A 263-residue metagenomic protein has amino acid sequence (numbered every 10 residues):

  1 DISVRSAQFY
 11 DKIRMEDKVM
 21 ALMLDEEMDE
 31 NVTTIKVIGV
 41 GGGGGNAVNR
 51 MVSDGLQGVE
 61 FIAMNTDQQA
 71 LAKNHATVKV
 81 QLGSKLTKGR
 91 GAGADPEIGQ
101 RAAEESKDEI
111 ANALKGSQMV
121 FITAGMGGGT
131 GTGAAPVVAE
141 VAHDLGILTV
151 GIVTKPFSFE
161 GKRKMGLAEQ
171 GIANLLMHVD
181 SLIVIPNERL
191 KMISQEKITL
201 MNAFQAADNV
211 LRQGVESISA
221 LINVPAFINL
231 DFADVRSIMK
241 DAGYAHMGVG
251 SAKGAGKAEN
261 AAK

Functional and structural regions predicted by a protein language model:
I2-K263: Tubulin/FtsZ superfamily GTPase core signature
